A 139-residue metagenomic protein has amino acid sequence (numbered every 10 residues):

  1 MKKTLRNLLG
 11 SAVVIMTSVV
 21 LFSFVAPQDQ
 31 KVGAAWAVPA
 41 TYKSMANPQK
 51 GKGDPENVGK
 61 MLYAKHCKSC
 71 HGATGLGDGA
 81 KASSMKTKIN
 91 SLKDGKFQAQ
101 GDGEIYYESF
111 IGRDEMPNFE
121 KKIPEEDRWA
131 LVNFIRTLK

Functional and structural regions predicted by a protein language model:
K2-V13: Bacterial N-terminal signal peptides that target proteins for export
V19-Q30: Bacterial Sec-dependent signal peptides at the C-terminal "C-region" and cleavage site
Q30-L62: Electrostatic cytochrome c docking/interface patches
A34, P39, K60, A64-T87 (+2 more regions): Periplasmic/extracellular electron-transfer cofactor-ligation site, primarily the c-type cytochrome heme-c attachment
G53, T74-G79, K96, E120: Short, well-ordered turn and helix-capping elements at secondary-structure junctions
K86-L138: Extracytoplasmic electron-transfer domains, predominantly the class I c-type cytochrome c fold
